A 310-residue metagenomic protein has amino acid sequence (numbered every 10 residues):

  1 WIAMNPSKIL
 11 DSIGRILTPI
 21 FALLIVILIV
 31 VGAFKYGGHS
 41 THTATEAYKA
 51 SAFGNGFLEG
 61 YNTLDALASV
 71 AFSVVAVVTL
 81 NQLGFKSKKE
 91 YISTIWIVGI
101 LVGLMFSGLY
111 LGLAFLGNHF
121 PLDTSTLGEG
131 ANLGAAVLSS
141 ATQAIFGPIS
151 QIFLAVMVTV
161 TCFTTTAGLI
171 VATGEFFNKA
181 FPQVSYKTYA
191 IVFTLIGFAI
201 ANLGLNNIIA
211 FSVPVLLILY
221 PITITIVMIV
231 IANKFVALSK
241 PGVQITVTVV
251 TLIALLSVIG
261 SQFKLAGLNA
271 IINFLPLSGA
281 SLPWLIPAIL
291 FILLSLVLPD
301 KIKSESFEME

Functional and structural regions predicted by a protein language model:
W1-L17, Q82-F85, F198-F211, V227-A237: Membrane-water interface regions at transmembrane-helix termini and the short interhelical loops of multi-pass membrane
A3-G32, V213-I224, I245-T251: Membrane-interface loop-to-helix entry segments
R15, A136-I152, K179-Y186: Transmembrane-helix boundary/entry motifs in multi-pass membrane transporters
V31-G38, E46-L113, F153-C162, I245-V258 (+1 more regions): Hydrophobic, membrane-embedded alpha-helices of multi-pass small-molecule transporters
L104-A136: Extracellular/periplasmic helix-exit of transmembrane alpha-helices
Q151-F181: Membrane-helix boundary/coupling elements in multi-pass transport proteins
F163, F177-N206, V213, L217: Loop-to-transmembrane helix boundary motifs in multi-pass membrane proteins
V227-L293, V297, K301-E310: C-terminal membrane-solvent junction of multi-pass transporters and transport-like membrane proteins
